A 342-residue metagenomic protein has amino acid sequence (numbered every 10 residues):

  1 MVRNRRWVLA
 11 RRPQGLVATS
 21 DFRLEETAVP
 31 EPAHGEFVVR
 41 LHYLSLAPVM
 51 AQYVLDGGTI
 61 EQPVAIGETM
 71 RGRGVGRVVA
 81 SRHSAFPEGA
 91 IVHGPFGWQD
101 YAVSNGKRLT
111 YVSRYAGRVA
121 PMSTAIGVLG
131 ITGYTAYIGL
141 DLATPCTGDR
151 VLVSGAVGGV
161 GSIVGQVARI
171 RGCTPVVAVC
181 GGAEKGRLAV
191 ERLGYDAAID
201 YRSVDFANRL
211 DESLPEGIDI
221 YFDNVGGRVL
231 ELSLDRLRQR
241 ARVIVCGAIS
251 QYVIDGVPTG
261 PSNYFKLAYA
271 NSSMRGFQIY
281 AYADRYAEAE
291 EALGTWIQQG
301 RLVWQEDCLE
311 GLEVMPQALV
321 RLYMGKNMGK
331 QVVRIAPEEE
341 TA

Functional and structural regions predicted by a protein language model:
V2-N4, R301-C308, P316-A342: C-terminal capping/lid region of NAD(P)-dependent oxidoreductase domains
V29-L46, V54-W98: Glycine-rich beta-strand-centered segment in the early N-terminal region that forms part of a ligand/cofactor-binding
M70-R77, P87-G155: NAD(P)H dinucleotide-binding glycine-rich loop of Rossmann-like/cofactor-binding domains, especially the beta1-alpha1
S81-A85, A178-G186, R202, F206 (+2 more regions): Short glycine/proline-centered loop/turn elements that form peptide/ligand docking sites
H93, L152, I199, Y221-F222: N-terminal Rossmann-like NAD(P) cofactor-binding module of classical short-chain dehydrogenase/reductase
I126-V204: Mid-domain Rossmann-like dinucleotide-binding core that forms the NAD(H)/NADP(H) cofactor-binding site
V190, R228-L302, A336-A342: Glycine-rich phosphate-binding loop and adjacent beta-alpha segment of Rossmann(oid) nucleotide-cofactor-binding
D205-E216: Short amphipathic alpha-helix with an adjacent loop that forms part of the alpha/beta core around
